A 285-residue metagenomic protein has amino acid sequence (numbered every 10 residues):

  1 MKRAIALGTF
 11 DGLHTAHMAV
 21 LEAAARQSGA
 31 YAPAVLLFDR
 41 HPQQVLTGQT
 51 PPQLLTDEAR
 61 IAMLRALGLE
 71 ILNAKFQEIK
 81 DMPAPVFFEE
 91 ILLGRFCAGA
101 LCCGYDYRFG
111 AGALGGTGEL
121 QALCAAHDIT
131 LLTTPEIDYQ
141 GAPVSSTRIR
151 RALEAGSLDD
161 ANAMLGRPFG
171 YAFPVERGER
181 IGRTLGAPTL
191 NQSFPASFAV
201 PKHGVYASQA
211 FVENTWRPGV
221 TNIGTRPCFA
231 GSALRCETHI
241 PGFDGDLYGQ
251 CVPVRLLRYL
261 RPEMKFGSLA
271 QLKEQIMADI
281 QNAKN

Functional and structural regions predicted by a protein language model:
M1-T56: N-terminal catalytic cores of NTP/NDP-binding nucleotidyl/phosphoryl-transfer enzymes
K2, G178-N285: Phosphate/ribose-recognition catalytic cores of enzymes acting on nucleotide-derived substrates
H14, L64, L101, A161 (+2 more regions): Residue-level signal for inorganic ion chemistry
M18, A25-R26, G166, M277-Q281: Solvent-exposed alpha-helix faces
L36-F38, A74-F76, T134-E136, G178: Conserved beta-strand termini and adjacent loop/short-helix elements that scaffold enzyme active sites in alpha/beta
Q44-H127: N-terminal Rossmann-like or analogous alpha/beta NTP/dinucleotide-binding catalytic cores that position adenine
C124-N222: Glycine-rich, Lys/Arg-enriched anion-binding loops that position phosphate/diphosphate groups for phosphoryl
